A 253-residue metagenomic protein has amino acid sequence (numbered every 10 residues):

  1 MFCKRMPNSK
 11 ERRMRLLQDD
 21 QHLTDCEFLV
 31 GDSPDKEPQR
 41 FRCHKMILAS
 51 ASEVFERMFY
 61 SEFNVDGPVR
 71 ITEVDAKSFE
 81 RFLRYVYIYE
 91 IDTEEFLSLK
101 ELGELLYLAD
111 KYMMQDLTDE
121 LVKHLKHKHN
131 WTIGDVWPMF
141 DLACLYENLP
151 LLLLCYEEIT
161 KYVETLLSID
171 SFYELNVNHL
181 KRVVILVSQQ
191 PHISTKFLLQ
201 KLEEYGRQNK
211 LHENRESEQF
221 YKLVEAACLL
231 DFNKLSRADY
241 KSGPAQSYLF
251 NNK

Functional and structural regions predicted by a protein language model:
M1-A49, R84-L99: N-terminal BTB/POZ boundary and linker segment
M1-F2, H22, K161, T165-K253: Eukaryotic cytosolic interaction/assembly regions at protein N-termini and domain boundaries
S9, S33, E37-R40, F63-R70 (+3 more regions): Short interface patches used for recognition in eukaryotic signaling and trafficking proteins
D25-D66, R81-L83, L117-K123, C155: Alpha-helical oligomerization interface recognition
E37, R42, A49, V65 (+6 more regions): Intrinsic disorder
M58-E73, T132-M139: Interdomain boundary/hinge elements
T72-R84: Eukaryotic helix-linker segments that join adjacent hydrophobic helices
Y89-R182, L211: Post-BTB helical module
